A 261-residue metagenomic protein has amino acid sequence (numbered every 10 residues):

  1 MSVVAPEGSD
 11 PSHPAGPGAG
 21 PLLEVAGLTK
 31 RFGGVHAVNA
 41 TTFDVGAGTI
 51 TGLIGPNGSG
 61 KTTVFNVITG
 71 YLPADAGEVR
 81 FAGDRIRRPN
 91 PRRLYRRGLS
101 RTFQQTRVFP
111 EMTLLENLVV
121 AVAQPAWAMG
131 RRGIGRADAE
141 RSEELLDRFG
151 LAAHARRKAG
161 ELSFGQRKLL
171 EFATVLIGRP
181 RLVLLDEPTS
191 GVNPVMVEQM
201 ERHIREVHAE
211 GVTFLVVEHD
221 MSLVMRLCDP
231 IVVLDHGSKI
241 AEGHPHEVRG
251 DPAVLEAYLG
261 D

Functional and structural regions predicted by a protein language model:
S2-P6, D10, G16-D261: Glycine-rich phosphate-binding loops of nucleotide-dependent enzymes
